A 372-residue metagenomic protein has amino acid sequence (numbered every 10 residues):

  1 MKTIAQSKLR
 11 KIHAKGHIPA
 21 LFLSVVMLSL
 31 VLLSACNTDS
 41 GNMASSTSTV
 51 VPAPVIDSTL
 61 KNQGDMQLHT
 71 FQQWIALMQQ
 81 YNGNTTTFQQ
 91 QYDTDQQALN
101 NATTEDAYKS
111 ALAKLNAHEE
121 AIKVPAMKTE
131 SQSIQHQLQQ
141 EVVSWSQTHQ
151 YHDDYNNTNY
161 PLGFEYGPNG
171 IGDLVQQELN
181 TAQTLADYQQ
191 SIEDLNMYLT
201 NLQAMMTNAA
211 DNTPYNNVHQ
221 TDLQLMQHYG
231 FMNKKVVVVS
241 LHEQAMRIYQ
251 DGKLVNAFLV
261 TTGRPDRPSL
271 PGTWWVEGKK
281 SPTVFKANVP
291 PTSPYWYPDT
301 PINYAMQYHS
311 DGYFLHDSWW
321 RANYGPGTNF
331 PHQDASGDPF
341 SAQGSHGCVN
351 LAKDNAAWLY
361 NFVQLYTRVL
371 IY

Functional and structural regions predicted by a protein language model:
M1-A14: N-terminal secretory signal peptides that target proteins for export/translocation
A14-L28: Sec-dependent N-terminal signal peptides
L32-A35: C-terminal motif of bacterial Sec signal peptides marking the signal peptidase cleavage site
N37-D39: Bacterial signal peptide processing site
N42, Q97, S110-E165, N169-D173 (+1 more regions): Exported/periplasmic cell-wall-interacting domains
H69-E119, Q147-M205: Amphipathic, non-membrane alpha-helical rod segments
Q176-V236, I248, A257: Long amphipathic alpha-helical scaffold segments
Y215-N329, N361: Gly/Pro-biased beta-strand-loop elements
